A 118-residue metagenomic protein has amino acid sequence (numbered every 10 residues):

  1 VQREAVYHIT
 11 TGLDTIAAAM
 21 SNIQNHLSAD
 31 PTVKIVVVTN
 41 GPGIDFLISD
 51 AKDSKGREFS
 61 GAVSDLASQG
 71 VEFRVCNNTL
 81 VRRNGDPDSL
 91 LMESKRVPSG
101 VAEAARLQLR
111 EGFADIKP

Functional and structural regions predicted by a protein language model:
V1-P118: Secreted/extracellular ectodomain signature
